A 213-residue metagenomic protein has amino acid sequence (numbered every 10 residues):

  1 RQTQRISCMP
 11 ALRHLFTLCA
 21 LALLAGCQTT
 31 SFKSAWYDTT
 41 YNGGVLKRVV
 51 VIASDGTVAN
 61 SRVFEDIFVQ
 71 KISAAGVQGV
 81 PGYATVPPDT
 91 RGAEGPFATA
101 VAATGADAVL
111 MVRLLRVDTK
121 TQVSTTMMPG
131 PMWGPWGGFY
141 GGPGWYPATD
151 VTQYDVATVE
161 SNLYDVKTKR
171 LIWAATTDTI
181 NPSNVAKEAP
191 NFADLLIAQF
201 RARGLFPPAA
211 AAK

Functional and structural regions predicted by a protein language model:
R1-Q2, L12, L24-A25: Intrinsically disordered, low-complexity Ser/Thr- and Pro-rich stretches
Q4-F16: Bacterial N-terminal signal peptides that target proteins for export
T17-G26: Bacterial N-terminal signal peptides
C19, R113-R116, T179: Residues that line or immediately flank small-molecule/substrate-binding pockets and catalytic motifs
C27-R48, G56, Y146-K213: C-terminal/domain-edge helix-coil "capping" segments
R48-Q122: N-terminal segment of the mature soluble domain
G92-L163: Surface-exposed short loop/turn segments
